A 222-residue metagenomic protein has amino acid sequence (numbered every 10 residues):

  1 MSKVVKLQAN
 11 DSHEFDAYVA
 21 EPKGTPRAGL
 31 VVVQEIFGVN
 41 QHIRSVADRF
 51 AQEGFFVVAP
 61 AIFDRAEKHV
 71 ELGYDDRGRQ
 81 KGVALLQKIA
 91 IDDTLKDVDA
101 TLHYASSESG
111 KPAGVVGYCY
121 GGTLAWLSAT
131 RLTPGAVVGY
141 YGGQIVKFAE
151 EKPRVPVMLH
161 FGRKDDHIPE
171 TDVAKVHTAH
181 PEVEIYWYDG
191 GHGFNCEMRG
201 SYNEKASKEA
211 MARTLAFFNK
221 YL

Functional and structural regions predicted by a protein language model:
M1-L222: N-terminal cap/leader regions of alpha/beta-hydrolase-fold enzymes, predominantly small-molecule hydrolases
